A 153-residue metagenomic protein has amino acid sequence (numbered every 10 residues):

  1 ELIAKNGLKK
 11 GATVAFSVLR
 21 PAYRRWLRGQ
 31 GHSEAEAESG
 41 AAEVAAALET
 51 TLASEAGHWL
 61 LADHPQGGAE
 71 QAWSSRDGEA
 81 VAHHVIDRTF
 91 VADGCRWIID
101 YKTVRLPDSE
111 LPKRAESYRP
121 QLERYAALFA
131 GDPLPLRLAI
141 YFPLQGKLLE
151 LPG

Functional and structural regions predicted by a protein language model:
E1-G153: Structural signature of nuclease core domains in nucleic-acid processing machines
